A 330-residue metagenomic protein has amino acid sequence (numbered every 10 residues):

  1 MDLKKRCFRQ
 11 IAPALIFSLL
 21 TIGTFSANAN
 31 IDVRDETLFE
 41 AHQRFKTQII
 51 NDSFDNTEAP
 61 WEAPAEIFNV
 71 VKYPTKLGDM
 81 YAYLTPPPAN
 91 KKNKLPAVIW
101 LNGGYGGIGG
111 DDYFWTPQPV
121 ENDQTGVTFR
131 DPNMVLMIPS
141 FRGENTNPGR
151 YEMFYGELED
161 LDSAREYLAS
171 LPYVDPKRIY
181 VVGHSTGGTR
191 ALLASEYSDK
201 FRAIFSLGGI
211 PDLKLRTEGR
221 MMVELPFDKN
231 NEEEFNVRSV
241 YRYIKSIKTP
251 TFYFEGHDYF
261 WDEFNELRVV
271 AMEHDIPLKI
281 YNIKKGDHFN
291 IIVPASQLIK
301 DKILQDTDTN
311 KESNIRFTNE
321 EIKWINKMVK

Functional and structural regions predicted by a protein language model:
K46-K91: N-terminal cap/lid segment of alpha/beta-hydrolase-fold proteins
K91-L95, W100-G149, K214: Short substrate-entry loop that stabilizes the transition state in hydrolases
G110-T116, G209-Y243, T249: Mobile cap/lid helix-loop segments that gate and shape the active-site cleft of serine hydrolases
E152-P172: Alpha/beta-hydrolase active-site loop
Y173-S185: Alpha/beta-hydrolase fold nucleophile elbow
G188-D199: Short glycine-enriched nucleophile-adjacent loop and the immediately C-terminal alpha-helix near the catalytic center
I247, F252-E255: Short beta-strand/loop motif that positions the catalytic acidic residue of the alpha/beta-hydrolase fold
Y259, P277-K330: C-terminal catalytic histidine-bearing segment of alpha/beta-hydrolase fold enzymes
